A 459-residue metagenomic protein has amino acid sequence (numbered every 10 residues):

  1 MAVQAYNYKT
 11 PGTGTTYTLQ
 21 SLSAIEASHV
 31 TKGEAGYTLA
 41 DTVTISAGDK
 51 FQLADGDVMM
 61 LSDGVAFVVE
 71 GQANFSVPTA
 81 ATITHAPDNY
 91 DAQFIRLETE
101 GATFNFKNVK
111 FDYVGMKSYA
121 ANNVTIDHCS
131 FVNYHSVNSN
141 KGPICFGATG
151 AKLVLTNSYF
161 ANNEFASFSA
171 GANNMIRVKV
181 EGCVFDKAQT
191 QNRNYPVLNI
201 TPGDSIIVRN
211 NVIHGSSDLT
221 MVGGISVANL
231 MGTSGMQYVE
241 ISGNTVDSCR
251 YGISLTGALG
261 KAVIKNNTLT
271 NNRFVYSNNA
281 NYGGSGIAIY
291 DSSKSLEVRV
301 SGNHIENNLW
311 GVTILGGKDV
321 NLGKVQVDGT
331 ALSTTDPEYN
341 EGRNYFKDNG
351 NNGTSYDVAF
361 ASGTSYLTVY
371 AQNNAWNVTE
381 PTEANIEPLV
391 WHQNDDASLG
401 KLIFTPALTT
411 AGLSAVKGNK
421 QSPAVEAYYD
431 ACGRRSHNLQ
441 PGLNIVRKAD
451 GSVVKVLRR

Functional and structural regions predicted by a protein language model:
V3-S242, D247-G260, T270-L296, V300 (+5 more regions): Beta-strand/loop edge motif enriched in small/polar residues
L53, D430, L439, K448: Acidic surface patches and DE-rich sequence motifs
D63-A66, D430, R434-S436: C-terminal trimerization/auto-chaperone modules of long, extracellular attachment fibers and adhesins
L408-C432: Residue-level detector of functionally pivotal "anchor" positions at catalytic/ligand-binding pockets or at interdomain
L443-R459: C-terminal tail/sorting-segment detector
